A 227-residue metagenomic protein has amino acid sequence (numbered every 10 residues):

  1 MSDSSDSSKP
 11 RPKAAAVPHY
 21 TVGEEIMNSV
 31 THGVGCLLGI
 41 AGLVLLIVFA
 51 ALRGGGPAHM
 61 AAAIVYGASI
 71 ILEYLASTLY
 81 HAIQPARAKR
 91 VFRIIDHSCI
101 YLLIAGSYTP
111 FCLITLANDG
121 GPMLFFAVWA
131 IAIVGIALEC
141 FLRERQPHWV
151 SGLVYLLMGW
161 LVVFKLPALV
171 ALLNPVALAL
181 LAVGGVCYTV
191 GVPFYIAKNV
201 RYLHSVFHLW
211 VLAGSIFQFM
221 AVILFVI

Functional and structural regions predicted by a protein language model:
S2-I227: Multi-pass alpha-helical transmembrane bundles in non-GPCR membrane proteins that perform intramembrane catalysis
